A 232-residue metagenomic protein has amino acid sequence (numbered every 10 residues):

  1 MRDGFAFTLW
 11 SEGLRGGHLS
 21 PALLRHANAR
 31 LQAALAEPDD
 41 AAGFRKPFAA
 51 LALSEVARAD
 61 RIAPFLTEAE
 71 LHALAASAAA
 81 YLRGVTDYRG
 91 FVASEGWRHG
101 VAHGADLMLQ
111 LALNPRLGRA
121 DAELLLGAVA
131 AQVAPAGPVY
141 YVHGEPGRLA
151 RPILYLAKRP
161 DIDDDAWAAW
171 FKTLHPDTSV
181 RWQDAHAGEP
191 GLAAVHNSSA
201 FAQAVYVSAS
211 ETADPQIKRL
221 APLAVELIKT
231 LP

Functional and structural regions predicted by a protein language model:
M1-G16, P47-R58: Non-membrane alpha-helical segments in proteins
G4-F5, F48, S77, H103 (+6 more regions): Alpha-solenoid helical repeat scaffolds
W10, A27, L31, A78 (+6 more regions): Generic structural signal of hydrophobic/aromatic residues within well-ordered alpha-helices of folded domains
R15-H18, D121, L231: Solvent-exposed interaction surfaces and binding hotspots enriched for charged
L24-P160: Eukaryote-skewed repeat-based solenoidal scaffolds used as protein-protein interaction platforms, primarily
I153-E189: Intrinsically disordered, low-complexity segments enriched in Gly and acidic/Ser/Thr residues that form flexible
H175-P232: A cross-kingdom marker for long, charged
